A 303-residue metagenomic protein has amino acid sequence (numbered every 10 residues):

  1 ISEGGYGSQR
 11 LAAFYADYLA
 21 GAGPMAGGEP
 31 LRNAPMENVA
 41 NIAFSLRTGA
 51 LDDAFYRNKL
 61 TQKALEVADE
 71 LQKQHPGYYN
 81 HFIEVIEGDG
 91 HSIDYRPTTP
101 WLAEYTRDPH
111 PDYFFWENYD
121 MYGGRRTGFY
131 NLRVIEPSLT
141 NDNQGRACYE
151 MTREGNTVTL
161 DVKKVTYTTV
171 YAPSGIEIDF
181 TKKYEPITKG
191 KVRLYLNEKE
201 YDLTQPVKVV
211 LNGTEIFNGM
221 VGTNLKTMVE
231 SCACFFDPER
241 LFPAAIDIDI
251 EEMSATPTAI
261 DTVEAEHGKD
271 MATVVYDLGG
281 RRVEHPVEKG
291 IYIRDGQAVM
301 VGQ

Functional and structural regions predicted by a protein language model:
I1-S2, A26: Catalytic nucleophile serine of serine hydrolases, specifically the conserved "nucleophile elbow" pentapeptide
G4, L278-R281: Short, glycine-anchored, charge-dense loop/turn motifs used at functional sites
G5-A16: Short glycine-enriched nucleophile-adjacent loop and the immediately C-terminal alpha-helix near the catalytic center
A20-A103: The feature captures the conserved acid-bearing segment of alpha/beta-hydrolase catalytic domains
D69-T256: Alpha/beta-hydrolase-fold serine-hydrolase catalytic core, especially in secreted/extracellular enzymes
A255-G279: Residue-level detector of functionally pivotal "anchor" positions at catalytic/ligand-binding pockets or at interdomain
I291-Q303: C-terminal tail/sorting-segment detector
